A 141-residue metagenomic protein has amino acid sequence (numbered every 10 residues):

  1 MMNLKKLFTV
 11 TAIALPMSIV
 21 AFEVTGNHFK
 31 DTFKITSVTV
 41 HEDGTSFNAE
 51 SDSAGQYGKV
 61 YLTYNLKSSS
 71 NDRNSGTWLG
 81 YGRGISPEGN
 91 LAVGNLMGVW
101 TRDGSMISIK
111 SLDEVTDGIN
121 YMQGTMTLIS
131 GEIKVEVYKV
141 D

Functional and structural regions predicted by a protein language model:
M1-T11: Bacterial N-terminal signal peptides that target proteins for export
A12-A21: Hydrophobic h-region of N-terminal signal peptides that target proteins for export in Gram-negative bacteria
V20-D141: Beta-strand-enriched cores of mature, soluble protein domains
